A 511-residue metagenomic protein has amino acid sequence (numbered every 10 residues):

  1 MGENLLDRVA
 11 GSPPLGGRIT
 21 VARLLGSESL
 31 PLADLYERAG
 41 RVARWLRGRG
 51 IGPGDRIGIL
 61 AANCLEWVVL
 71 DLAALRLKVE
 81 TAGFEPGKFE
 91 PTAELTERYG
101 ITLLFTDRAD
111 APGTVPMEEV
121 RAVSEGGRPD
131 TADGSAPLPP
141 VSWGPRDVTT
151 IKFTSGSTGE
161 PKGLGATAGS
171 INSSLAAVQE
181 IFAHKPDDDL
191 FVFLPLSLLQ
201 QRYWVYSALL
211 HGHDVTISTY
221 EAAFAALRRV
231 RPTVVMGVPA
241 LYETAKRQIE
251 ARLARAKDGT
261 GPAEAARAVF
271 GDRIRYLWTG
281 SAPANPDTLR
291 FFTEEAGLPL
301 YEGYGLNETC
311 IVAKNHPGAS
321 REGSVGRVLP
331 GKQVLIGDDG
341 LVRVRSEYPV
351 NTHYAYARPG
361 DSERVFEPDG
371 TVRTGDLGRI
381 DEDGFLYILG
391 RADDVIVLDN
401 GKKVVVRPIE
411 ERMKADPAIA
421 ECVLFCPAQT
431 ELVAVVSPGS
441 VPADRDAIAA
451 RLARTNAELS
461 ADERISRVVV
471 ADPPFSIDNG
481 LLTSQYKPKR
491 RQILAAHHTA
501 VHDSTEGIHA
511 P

Functional and structural regions predicted by a protein language model:
G17, D130-F153, E160, A183-D189: Conserved pre-ATP/AMP-binding loop-to-beta segment of ANL
I19-G50, D55-C64, V68, L72 (+2 more regions): Conserved AMP-binding/adenylate-forming core of the ANL superfamily
S29-A33, T149-L175: Conserved AMP-binding A3 loop
L104, L377-R464, P474: AMP-binding/adenylate-forming catalytic core of the ANL superfamily
N172-D189, L196-A265, E295: Conserved AMP-binding/adenylation subdomain of ANL enzymes
T233-G237, A245-E322, Q333, A420: Gly/Ser/Thr-rich phosphate-binding loop
V328, D339-P368, F385, K402-V404: Conserved ATP/PPi-binding loop(s) of AMP-dependent carboxylate-activating enzymes
I396, E421-V423, N456-P511: Conserved C-terminal "lid"/linker of ANL adenylate-forming enzymes
